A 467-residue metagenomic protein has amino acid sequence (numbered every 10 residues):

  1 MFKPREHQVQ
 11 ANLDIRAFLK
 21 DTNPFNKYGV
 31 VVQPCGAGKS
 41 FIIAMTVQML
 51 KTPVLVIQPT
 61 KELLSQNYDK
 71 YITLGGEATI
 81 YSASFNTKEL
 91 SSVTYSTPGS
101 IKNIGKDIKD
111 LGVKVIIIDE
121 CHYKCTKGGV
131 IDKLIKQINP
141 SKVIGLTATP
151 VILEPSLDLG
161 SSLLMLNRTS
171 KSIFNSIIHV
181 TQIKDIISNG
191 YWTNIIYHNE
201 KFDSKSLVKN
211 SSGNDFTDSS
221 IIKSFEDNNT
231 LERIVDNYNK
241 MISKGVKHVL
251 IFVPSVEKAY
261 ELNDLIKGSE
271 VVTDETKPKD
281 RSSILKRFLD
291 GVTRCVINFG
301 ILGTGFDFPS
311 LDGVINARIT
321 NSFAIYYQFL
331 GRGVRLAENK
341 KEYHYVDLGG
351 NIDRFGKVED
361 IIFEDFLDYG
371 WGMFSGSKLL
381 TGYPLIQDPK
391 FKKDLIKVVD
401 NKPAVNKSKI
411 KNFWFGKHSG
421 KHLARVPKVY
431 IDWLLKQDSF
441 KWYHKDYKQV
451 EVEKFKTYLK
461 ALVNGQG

Functional and structural regions predicted by a protein language model:
M1-V32: Conserved pre-motif I regulatory segment
N23-T46, F252: Walker A/P-loop
F41-T73, V256: Conserved Walker A/P-loop ATP-binding site and its immediately adjacent core in helicase/helicase-like ATPase domains
S65, I80-L90, L250, A259-E261 (+1 more regions): Conserved helicase ATPase core of P-loop NTP-dependent helicases/translocases
G99-G105, K124, D274-L367: Conserved RecA-like P-loop NTPase helicase motor core
Y123-I195: Post-DEXD/H (motif II) to motif III coupling segment of the RecA-like Helicase ATP-binding lobe
N175-L250: Conserved interdomain linker/interface between the two RecA-like ATPase lobes of SF2 helicase motors
H179-T193, A337-N401: A conserved SF2-helicase RecA2
